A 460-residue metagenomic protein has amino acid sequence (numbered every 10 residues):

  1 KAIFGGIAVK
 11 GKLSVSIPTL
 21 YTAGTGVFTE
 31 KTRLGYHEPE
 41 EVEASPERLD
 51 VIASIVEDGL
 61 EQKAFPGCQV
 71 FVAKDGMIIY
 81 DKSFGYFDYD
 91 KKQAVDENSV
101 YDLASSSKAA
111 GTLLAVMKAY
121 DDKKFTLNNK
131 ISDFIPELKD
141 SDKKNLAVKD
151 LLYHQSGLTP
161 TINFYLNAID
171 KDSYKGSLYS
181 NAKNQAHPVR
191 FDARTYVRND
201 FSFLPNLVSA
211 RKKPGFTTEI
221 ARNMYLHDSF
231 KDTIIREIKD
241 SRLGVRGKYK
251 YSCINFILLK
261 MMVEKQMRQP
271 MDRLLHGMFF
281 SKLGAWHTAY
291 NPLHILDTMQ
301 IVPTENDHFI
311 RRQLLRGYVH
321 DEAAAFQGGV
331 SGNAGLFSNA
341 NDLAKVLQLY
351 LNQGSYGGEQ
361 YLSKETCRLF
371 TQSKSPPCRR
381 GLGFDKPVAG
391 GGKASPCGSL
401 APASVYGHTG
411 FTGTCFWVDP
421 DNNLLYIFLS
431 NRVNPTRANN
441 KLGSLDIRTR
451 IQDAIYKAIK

Functional and structural regions predicted by a protein language model:
K1-E43: C-terminal non-catalytic regions of proteins with extracellular/luminal or membrane-system context
I3, S45, V56, V70 (+10 more regions): Residue-level preference for non-acidic, small/hydrophobic
E43-L103, K124-T126, I235-K239, L314 (+3 more regions): Short, conserved catalytic-motif segment at the N-terminal edge
E57-D58, V100, F370, L400-Y406 (+1 more regions): Short, P/G- and charge-enriched loop/turn segments at secondary-structure junctions
Q62-Q69, K91-H154, R242-N255, S331-A334: Short active-site loop at a secondary-structure junction that contains or immediately precedes the catalytic residue(s)
D81-F84, T161-N167, Y290-P292, L429 (+1 more regions): Short, solvent-exposed loop/turn and secondary-structure capping segments
K144-S404: Short, surface-exposed loop or secondary-structure junction motifs that flank catalytic or metal-binding residues
H408-K460: Structured C-terminal helix/loop/strand segments within mature extracytoplasmic catalytic/sensor domains
